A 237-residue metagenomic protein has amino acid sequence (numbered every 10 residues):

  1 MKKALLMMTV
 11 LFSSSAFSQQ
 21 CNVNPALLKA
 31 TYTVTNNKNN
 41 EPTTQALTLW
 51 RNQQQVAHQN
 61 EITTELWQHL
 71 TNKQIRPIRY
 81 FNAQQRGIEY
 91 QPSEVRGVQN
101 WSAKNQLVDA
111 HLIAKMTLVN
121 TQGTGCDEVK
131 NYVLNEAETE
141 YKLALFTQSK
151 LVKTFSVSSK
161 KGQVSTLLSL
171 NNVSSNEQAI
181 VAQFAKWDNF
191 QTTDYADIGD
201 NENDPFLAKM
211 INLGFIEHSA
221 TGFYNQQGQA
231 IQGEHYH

Functional and structural regions predicted by a protein language model:
A4-F12: Sec-dependent N-terminal signal peptides
L11, S15-T43, W50-Q53, D188-N225 (+1 more regions): N-terminal leader/targeting segments and the immediate start of mature chains
Q19-P42, A57-T63, R79, G123-C126 (+1 more regions): N-terminal pre-domain segments used for targeting or regulation
P42-H111, V164: An acidic-aromatic
Q45-R51, Q68-L70, M116-T124, L143-F146: Short, exposed beta-strand/loop patches in secreted or surface proteins that constitute
A57, I78-Y80, G125-Q191: Gly/Pro-enriched, hydrophobic low-complexity segments that function as extracytoplasmic propeptides/linkers
G87-A144: Surface-exposed, polar helix/loop patches in the mature regions of secreted/periplasmic/lumenal proteins that form
A110-T117, T139, S149-K153, V164 (+4 more regions): Post-signal/leader-peptide non-cytosolic segments of secretory proteins
